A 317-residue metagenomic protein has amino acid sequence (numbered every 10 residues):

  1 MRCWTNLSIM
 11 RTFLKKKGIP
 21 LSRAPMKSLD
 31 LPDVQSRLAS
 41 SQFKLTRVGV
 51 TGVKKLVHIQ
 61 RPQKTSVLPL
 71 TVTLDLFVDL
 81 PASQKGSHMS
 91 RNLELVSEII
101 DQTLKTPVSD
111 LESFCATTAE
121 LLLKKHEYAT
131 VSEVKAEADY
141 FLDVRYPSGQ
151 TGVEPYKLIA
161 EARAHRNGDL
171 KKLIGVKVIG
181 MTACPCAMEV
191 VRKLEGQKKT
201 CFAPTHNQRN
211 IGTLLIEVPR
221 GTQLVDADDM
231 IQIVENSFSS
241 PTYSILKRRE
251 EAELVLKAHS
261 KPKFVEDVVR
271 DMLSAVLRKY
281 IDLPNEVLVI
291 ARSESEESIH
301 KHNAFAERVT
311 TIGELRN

Functional and structural regions predicted by a protein language model:
C3-N317: N-terminal intrinsically disordered, cationic/polar leader segments that include organellar targeting peptides
